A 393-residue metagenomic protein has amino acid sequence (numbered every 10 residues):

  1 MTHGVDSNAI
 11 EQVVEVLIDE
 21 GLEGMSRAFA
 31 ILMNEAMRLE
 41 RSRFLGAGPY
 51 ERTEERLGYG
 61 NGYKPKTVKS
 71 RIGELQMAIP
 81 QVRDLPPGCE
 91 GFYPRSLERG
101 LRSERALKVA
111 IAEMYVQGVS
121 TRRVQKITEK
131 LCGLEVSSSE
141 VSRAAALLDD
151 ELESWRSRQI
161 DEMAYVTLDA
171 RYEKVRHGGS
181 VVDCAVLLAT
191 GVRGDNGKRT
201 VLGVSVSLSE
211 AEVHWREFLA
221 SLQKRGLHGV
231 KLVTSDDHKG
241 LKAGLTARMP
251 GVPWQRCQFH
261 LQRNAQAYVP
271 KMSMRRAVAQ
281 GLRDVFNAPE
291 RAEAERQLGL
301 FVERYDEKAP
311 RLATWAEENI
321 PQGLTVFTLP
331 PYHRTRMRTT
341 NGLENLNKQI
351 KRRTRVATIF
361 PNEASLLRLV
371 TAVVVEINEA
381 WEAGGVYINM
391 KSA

Functional and structural regions predicted by a protein language model:
M1-D6, L39-S42, A47, D284-A393: Acidic/histidine-rich catalytic cores and adjacent linkers of DNA breakage/strand-transfer/modification proteins
T2-E90, P94-E98, K174: Short, conserved DNA-binding cores of transcription-related domains
M37, I72, D84, I111 (+13 more regions): Mobile genetic element proteins and their domesticated derivatives, centered on retroelements and DNA transposons
R43-G58, D150-D161, E173-G178, A380-A383: Active-site phosphate-binding and catalytic loops of NTP-dependent enzymes
Y63, A78-L85, F92-L101, L131-T234 (+5 more regions): RNase H-like nuclease fold core
A106-G118: Short, amphipathic alpha-helical "recognition" segments used to contact nucleic acids or chromatin
R122-G133: DNA-recognition alpha helix
A170, L232-K239, G244-G281: Conserved beta-strand -> loop -> alpha-helix junction used to position metal-binding or nucleic-acid-contacting
